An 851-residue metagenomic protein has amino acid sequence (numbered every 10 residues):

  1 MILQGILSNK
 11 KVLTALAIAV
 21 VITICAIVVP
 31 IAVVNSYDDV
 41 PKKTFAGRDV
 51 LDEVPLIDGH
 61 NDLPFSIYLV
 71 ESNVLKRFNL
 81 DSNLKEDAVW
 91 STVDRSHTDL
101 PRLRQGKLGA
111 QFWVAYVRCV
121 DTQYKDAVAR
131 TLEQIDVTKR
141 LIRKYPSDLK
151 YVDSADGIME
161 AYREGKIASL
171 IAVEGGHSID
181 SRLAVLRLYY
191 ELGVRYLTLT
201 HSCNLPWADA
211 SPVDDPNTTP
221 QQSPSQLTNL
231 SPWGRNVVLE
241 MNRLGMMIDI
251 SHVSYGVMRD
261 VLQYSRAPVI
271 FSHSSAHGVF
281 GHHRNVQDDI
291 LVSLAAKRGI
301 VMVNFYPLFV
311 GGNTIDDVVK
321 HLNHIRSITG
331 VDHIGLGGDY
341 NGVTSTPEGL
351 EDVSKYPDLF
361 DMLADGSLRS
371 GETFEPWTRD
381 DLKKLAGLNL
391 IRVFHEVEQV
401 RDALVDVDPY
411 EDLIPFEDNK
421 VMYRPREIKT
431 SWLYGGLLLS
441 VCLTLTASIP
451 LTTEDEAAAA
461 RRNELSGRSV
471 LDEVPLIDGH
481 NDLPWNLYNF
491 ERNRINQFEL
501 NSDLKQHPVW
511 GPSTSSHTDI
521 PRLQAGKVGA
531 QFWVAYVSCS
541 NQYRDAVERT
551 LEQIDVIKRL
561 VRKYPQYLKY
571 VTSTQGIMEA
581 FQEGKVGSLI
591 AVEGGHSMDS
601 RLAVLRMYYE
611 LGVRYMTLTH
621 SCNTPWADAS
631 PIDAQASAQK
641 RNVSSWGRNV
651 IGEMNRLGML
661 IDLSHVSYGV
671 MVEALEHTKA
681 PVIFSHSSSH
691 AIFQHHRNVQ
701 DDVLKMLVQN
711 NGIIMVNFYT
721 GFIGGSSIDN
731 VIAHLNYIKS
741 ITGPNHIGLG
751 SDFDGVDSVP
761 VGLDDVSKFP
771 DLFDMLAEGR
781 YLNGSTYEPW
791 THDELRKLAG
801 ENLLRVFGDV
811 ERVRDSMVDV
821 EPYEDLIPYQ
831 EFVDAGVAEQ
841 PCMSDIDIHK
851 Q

Functional and structural regions predicted by a protein language model:
I2-Q222, H277-A638, H690, Q694-Q851: N-terminal hydrophobic targeting/anchoring segments and the immediately downstream early-domain regions of hydrolases
I167, V238-M246, V586, I651-M659: Short, surface-exposed connector motifs at secondary-structure boundaries
V185, W233-E240, V257, H321 (+5 more regions): Short, hydrophobic/aromatic alpha-helical segments in well-folded domains
P206-D215, L230, S254-Y264, T624-A634 (+2 more regions): Active-site-adjacent beta->alpha loops and helix N-cap segments on the catalytic face of soluble alpha/beta enzymes
Q226-M241, V261-V269, Q639-M654, A674-V682: Alpha-helix-loop-beta-strand connector modules within alpha/beta enzyme cores
G245, Y255, R259-A276, H282 (+10 more regions): Acidic, glycine-rich loop-and-beta core segments that form the ion-binding/anion-interacting portion of active sites
M246-V253, M659-V666: Catalytic beta/alpha-barrel core
